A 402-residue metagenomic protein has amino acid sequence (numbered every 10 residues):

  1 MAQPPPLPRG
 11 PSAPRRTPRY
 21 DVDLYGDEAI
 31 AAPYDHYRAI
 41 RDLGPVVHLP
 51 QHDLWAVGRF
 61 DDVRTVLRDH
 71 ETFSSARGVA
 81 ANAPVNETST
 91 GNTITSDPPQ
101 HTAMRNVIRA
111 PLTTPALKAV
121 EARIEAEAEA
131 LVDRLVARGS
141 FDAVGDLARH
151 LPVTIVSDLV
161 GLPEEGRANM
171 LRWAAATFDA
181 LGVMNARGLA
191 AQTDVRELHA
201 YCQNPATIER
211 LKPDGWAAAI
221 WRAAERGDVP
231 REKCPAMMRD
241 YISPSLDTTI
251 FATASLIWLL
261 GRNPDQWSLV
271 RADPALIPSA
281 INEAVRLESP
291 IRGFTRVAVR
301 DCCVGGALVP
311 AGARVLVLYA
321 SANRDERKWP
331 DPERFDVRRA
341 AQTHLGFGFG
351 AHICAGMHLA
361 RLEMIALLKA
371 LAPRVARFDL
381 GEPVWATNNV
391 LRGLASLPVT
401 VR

Functional and structural regions predicted by a protein language model:
M1-R402: Cytochrome P450
